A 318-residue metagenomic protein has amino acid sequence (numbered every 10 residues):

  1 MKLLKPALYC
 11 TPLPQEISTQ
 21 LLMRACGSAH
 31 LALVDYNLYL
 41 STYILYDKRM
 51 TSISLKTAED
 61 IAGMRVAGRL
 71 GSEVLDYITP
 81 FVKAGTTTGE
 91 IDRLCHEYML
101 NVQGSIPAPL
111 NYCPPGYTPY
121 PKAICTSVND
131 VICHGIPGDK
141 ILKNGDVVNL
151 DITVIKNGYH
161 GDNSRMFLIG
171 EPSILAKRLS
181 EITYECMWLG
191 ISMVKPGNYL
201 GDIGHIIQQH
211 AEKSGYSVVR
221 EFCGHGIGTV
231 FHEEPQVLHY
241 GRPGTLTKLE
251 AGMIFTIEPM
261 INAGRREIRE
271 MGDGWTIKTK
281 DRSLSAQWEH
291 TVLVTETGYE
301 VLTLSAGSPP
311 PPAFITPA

Functional and structural regions predicted by a protein language model:
K2-K5, E16, D35-N37, D47-K48: Intrinsically disordered, low-complexity polyampholyte segments enriched for Lys and acidic residues
L22, H30-A32, L45: Low-complexity, intrinsically disordered segments with a bias for serine/threonine
Y36, L40-A318: Active-site neighborhoods and metal-handling regions in enzymes and metal-associated proteins
